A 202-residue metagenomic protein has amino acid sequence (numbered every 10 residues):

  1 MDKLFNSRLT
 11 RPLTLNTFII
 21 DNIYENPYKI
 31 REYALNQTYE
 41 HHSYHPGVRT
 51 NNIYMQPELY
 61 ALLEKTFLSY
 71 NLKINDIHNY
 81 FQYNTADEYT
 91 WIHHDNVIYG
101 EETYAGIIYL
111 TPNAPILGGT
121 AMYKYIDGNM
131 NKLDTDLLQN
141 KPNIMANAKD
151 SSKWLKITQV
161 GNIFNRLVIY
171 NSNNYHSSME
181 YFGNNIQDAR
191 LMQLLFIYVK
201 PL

Functional and structural regions predicted by a protein language model:
D2-H94, G119, I126: Non-heme Fe(II)/2-oxoglutarate
D87-L202: Catalytic core of non-heme Fe(II) oxygenases with the double-stranded beta-helix
